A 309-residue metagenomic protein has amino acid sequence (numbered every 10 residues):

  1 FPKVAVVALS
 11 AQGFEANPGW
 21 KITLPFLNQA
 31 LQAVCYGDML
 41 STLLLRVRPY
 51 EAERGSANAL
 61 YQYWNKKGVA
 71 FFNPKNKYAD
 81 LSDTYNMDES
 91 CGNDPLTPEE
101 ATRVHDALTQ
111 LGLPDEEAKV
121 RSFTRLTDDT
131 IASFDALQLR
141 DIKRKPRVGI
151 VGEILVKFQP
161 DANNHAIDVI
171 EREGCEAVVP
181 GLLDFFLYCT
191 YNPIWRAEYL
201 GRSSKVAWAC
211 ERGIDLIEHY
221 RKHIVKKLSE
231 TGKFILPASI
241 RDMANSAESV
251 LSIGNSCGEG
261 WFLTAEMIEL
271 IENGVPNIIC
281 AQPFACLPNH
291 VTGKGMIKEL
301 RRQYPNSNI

Functional and structural regions predicted by a protein language model:
F1-I309: An N-terminal assembly and electron-transfer interface module characteristic of large anaerobic redox and radical
